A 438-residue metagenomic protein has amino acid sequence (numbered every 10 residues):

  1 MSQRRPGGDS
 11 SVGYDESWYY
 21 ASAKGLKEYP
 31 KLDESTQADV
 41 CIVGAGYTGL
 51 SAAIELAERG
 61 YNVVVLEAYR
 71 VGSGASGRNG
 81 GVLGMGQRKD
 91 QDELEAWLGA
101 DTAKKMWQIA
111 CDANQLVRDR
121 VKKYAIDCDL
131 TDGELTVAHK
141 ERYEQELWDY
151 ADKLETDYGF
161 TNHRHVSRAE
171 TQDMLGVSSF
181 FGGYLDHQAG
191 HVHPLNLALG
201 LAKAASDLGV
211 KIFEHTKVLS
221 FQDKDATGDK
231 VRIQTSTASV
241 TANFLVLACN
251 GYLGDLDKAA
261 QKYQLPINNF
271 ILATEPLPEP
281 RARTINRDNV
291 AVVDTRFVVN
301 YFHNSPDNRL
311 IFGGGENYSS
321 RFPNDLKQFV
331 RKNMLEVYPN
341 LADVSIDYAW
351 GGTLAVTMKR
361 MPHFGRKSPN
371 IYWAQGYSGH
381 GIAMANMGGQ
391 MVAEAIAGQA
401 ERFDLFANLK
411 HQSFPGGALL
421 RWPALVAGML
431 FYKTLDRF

Functional and structural regions predicted by a protein language model:
M1-V40: Extreme N-terminal leader/targeting segments of oxidoreductases
A38-V65: N-terminal Rossmann-like FAD-binding beta1-loop-alpha1 element of flavoenzymes
E58-R78: Glycine-rich FAD pyrophosphate-binding loop
R78-Q108: Glycine-rich active-site loop/strand segments that organize a redox cofactor
W97-A204: Rossmann-like flavin
Q115, K123-T131, V218-D223, D229 (+1 more regions): Active-site substrate-recognition segment that forms the wall of the catalytic cavity or substrate channel
D152-K153, S179-N243: Helical element adjacent to the flavin cofactor pocket in flavoenzyme catalytic cores
E316, S320-F322, K327-R437: C-terminal catalytic lobe of FAD-dependent flavoproteins
